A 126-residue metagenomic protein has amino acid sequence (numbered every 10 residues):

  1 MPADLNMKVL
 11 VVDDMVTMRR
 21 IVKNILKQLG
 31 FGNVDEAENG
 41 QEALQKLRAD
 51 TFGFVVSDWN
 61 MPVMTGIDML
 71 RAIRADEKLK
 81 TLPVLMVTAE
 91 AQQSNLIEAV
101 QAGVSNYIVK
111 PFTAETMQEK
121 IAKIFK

Functional and structural regions predicted by a protein language model:
V16-D35: Two-component/phosphorelay signaling modules centered on CheY-like receiver
K23, D68, A91-N106: Alpha4 helix (beta4-alpha4-beta5 surface) of REC/receiver domains from two-component response regulators
E36-Q45, G66: Helix N-cap/capping motif at the beta->alpha junctions
Q45, I67-K80: Short amphipathic alpha-helix used as the core "switch/output" element in two-component signaling
T51-V56: Active-site beta3 strand of CheY-like receiver
M61: Receiver (REC) domain active-site loop signature in two-component systems and cognate sites in sensor histidine kinases
F112-I121: C-terminal output helix
